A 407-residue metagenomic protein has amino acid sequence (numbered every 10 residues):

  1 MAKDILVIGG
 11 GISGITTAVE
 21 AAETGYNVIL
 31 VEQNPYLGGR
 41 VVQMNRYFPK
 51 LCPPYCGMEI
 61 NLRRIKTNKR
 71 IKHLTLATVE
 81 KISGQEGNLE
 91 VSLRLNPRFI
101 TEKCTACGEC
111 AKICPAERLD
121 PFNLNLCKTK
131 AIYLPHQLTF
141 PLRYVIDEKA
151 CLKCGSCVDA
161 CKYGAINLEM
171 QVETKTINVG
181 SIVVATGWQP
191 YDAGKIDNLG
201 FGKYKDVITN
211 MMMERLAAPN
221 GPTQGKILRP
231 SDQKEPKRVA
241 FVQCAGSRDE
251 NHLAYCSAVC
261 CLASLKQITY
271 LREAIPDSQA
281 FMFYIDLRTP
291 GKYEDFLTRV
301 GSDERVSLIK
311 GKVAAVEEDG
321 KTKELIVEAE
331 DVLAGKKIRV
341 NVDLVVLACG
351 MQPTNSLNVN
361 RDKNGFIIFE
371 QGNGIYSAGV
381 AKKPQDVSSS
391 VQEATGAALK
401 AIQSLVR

Functional and structural regions predicted by a protein language model:
M1-R407: Residues forming the flavin
